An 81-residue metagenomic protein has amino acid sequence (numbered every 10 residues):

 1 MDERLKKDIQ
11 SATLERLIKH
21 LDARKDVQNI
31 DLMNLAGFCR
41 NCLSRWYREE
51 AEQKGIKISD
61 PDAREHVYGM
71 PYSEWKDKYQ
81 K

Functional and structural regions predicted by a protein language model:
M1-K81: Domain-level signature for proteins that mediate thiol-based redox and metal-cofactor handling
